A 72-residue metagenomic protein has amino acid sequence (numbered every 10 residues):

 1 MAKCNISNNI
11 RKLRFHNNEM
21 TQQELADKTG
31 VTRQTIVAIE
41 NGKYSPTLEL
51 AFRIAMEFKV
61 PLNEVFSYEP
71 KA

Functional and structural regions predicted by a protein language model:
M1-N18: A short, Lys/Arg-rich alpha-helix, primarily the initiator
N8, E19-M20, P46-E49: Residue-level signal for the short linker/turn that defines the boundary of a DNA-recognition helix
R14-F15, A26, A55: The alpha-helix within a helix-turn-helix
F15, G30, N41, P70: Residue-level detection of the helix-turn-helix DNA-binding "recognition helix"
E19-A38: Short alpha-helical DNA-recognition segment
V37-E49: Amphipathic, hydrophobic secondary-structure cores in small proteins
E49-E64: DNA major-groove recognition helix of helix-turn-helix/homeodomain DNA-binding modules
F66-A72: Short, charged recognition helix plus adjacent turn of helix-turn-helix-like nucleic-acid-binding domains
